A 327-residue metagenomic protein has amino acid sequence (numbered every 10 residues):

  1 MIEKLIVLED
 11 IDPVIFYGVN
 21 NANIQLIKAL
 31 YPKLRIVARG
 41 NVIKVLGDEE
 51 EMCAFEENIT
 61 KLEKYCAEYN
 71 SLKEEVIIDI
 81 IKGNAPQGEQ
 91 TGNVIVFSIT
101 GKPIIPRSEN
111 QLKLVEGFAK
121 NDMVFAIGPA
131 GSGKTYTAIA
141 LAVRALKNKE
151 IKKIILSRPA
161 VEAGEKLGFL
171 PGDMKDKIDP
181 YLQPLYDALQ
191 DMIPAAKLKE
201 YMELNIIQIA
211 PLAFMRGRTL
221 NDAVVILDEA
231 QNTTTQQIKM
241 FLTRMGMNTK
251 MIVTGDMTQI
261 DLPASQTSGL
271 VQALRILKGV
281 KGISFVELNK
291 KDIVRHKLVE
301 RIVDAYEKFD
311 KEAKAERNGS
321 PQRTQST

Functional and structural regions predicted by a protein language model:
M1-V14: N-terminal presequence-like segments and adjacent domain-start helices
I11, N21, E49-E50, N232 (+1 more regions): Short, surface-exposed acidic/glycine-rich loop or hinge patches that mediate macromolecular interfaces
I11-Y31: Short amphipathic alpha-helix segments
N23, F55-N58, I238: Hydrophobic side chains in well-ordered alpha-helices
A29, I36-T91: Interdomain "pre-motor" coupling segment immediately N-terminal to P-loop NTPase/helicase cores
K33-I36, F285-V286: A short linear hydrophobic-aromatic micro-motif
V42, F97-E109, E116-S132, Y136-L227 (+2 more regions): Conserved helicase motor core of SF1/SF2 NTP-dependent helicases
D79-V94, K311-G319, R323-T327: Intrinsically disordered, low-complexity linkers and terminal tails enriched in Pro/Gly and often acidic or mixed-charge
